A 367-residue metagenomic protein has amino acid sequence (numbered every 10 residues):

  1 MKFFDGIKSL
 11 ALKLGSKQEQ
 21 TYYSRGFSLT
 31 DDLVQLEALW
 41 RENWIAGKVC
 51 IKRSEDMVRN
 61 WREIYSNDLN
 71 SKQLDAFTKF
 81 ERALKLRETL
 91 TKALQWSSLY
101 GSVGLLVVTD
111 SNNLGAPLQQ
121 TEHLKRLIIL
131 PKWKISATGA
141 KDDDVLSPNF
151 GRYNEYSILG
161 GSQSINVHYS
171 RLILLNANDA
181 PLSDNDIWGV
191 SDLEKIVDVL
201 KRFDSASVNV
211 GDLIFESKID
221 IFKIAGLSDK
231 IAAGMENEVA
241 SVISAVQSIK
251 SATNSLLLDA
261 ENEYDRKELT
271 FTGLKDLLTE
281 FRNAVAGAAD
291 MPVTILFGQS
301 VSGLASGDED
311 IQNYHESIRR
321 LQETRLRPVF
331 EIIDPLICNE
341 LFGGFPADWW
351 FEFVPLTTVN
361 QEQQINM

Functional and structural regions predicted by a protein language model:
M1-R59: N-terminal-proximal low-complexity accessory segments that begin disordered and transition into the first
V34, A38-I187, G344: Structured, mid-chain assembly/scaffold modules that mediate subunit interfaces within large macromolecular complexes
F77, R282, D334: Generic structural marker for isolated residues within well-ordered, non-membrane alpha-helices of soluble domains
E81, A286, C338-N339: Residue-level preference for well-ordered alpha-helical positions
Q95, E268-K275, E316-E323: Short, charged/polar micro-motifs that form catalytic or ligand-binding hotspots
V167-D310, V354-E362: Extended, charged amphipathic alpha-helical segments
S300-W350: C-terminal structural cap/anchor segments
Q363-M367: Charged substrate- and nucleic-acid-binding regions of tRNA-handling and nucleotidyl-transfer enzymes, centered on
